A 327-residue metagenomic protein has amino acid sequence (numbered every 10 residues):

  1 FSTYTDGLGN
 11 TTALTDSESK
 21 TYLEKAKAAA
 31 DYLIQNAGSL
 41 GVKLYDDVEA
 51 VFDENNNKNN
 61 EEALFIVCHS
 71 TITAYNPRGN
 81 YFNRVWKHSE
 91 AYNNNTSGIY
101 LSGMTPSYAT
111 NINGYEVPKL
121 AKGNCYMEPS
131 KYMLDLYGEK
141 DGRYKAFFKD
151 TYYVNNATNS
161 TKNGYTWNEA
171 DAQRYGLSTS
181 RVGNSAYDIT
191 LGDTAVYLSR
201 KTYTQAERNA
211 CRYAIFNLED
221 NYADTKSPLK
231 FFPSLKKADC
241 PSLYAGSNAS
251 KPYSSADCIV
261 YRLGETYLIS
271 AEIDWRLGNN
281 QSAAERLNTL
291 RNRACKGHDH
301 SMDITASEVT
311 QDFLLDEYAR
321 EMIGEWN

Functional and structural regions predicted by a protein language model:
F1-G7, D16-I34, L64-V67, D141-A146 (+2 more regions): Extended, hydrophobic/aromatic-rich amphipathic alpha-helical segments that build helical scaffolds
S2-Q205: An aromatic- and glycine-enriched ligand-binding surface/loop that stacks and positions planar moieties
A37-D46, W275-Q281, H298-D299: Surface-exposed helix-capping loop/turn segments at secondary-structure junctions
L44-D47, M127-S130, E265, N280 (+1 more regions): General structural signal for secondary-structure boundaries
F52-K122, F232-P233, C240-V260, Q281-N292 (+1 more regions): Long, intrinsically disordered, low-complexity segments
G142-L290: C-terminal substrate/ligand-recognition segments
